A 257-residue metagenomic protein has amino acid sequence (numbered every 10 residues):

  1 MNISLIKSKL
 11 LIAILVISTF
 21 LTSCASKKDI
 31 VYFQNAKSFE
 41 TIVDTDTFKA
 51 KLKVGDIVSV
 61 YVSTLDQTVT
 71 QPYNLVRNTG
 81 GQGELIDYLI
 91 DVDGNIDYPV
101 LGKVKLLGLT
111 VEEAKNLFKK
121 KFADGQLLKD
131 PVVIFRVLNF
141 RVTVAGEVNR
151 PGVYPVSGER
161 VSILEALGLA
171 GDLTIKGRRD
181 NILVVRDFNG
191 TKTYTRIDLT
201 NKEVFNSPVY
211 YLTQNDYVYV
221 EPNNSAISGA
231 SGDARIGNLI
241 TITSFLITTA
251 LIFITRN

Functional and structural regions predicted by a protein language model:
N2-I6, F20, C24-N257: Ser/Thr/Pro/Gly-biased, low-complexity, turn-/loop-rich segments that often occur immediately after N-terminal
I12-F20: Bacterial N-terminal signal peptides
